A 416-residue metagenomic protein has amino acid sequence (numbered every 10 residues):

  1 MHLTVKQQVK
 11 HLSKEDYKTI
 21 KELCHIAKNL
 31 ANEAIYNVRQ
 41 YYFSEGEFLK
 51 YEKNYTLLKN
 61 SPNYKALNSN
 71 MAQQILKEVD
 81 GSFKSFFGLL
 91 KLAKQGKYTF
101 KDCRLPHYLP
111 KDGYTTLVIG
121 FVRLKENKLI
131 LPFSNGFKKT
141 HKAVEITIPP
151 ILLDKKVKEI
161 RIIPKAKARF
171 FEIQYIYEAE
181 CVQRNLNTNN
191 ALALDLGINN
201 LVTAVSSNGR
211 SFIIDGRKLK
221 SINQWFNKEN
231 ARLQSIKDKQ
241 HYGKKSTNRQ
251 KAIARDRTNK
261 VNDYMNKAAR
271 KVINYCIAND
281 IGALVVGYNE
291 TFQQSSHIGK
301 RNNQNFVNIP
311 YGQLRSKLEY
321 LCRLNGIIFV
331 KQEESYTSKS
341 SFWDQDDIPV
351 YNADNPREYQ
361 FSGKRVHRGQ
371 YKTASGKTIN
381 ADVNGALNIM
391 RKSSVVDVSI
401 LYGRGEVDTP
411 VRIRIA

Functional and structural regions predicted by a protein language model:
M1-A416: Nucleic-acid substrate recognition interfaces
